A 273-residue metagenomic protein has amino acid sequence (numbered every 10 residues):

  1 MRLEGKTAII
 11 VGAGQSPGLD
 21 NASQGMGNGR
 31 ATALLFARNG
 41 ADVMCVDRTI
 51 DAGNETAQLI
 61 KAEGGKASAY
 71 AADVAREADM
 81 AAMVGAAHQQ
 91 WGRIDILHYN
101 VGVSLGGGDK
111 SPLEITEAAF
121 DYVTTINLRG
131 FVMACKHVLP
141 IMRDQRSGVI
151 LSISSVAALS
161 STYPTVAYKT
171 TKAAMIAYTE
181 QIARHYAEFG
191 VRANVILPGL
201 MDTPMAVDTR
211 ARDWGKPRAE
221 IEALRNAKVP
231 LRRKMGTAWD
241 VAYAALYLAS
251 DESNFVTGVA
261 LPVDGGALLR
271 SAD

Functional and structural regions predicted by a protein language model:
R2-M44: Canonical Rossmann dinucleotide-binding motif of NAD(H)/NADP(H)-dependent dehydrogenases/reductases, specifically
G18-L19, D109, S160, K228 (+2 more regions): Short C-terminal tail/terminal secondary-structure segment of NAD(P)H-dependent dehydrogenase/reductase domains
R76, A81, S104-D121, D144 (+2 more regions): Conserved mid-core segment of classical short-chain dehydrogenase/reductases
D95, L113-V132, S147, L151 (+1 more regions): Catalytic Tyr-X3-Lys loop
V103, P140, R184-E188, N254: Alpha-helical segment proximal to the catalytic Tyr-Lys
C135, T171, T179: Active-site helix of classical SDR
S155: Residue(s) in the substrate-gating loop at a strand-loop-helix junction that position the organic substrate next
K216-W239: Catalytic Tyr-x(3-8)-Lys segment
